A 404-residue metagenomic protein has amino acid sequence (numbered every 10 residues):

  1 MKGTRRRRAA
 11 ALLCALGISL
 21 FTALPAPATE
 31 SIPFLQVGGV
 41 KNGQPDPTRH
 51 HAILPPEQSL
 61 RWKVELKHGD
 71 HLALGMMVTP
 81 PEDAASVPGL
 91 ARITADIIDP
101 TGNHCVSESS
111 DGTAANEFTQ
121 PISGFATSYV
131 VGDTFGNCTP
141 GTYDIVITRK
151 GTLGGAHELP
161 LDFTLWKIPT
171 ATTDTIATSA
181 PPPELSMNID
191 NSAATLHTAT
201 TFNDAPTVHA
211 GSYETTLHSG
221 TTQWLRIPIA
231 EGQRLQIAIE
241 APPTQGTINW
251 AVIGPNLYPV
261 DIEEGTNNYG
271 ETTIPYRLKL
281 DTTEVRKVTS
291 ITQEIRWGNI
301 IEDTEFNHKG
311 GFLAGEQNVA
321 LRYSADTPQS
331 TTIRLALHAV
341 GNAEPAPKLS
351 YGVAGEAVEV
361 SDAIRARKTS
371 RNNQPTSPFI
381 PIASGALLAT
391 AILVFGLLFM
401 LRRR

Functional and structural regions predicted by a protein language model:
L13-F21: Bacterial N-terminal signal peptides
A26-R61, D83, C105-Q120, G155-E158 (+4 more regions): Non-catalytic extracellular/lumenal accessory regions of secreted precursors
N42-G43, R49, E82-A126, Q245-G298: Surface-exposed beta-strand/loop patches in noncatalytic accessory domains and peripheral targeting/linker segments
L54-P56, L60-L72, D133-T139, T215-S219 (+2 more regions): Extracellular and analogous surface-interaction loops
R61-S86, Y143-R149, W224-P243, Q317-Y323: Hydrophobic beta-strand segments within beta-rich accessory/binding domains
D96-D99, I122-P183: Hydrophobic, ordered structural segments
Q223-A230, R234-P375: Membrane-proximal extracellular "stem/stalk" segments of glycoproteins immediately N-terminal to a transmembrane helix
A383-R404: C-terminal membrane-anchoring or membrane-association module
